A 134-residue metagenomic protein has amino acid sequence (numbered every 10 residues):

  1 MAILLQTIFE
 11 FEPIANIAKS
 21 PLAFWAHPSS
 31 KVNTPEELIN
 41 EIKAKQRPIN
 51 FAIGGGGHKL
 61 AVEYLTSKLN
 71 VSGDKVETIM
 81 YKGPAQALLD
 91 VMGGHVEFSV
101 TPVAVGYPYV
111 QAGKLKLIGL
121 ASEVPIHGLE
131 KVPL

Functional and structural regions predicted by a protein language model:
M1-Q86: Hinge/capping helix and adjacent helix->loop/strand transition within the periplasmic-binding protein
F9, K19, G106-L134: C-terminal lobe and pocket-closing loops of periplasmic/extracytoplasmic Venus-flytrap solute-binding proteins
P13, E37, L89-D90, P108-Y109 (+1 more regions): Well-formed, non-transmembrane alpha-helical positions, independent of function
A26, T101, E130: A conserved hydrophobic position in a structured secondary element of the catalytic/binding core that shapes
I42, Y64-K68, A85-S99, A104-A112: Short helices/loops that flank or line small-molecule/ion binding pockets
A52, E97-T101, K116-G119: Paired acidic/hydrophobic, glycine-rich loop segments that form the ligand-binding mouth/hinge of periplasmic-binding
G54, P84, V103-A104, A121-E123: Histidine- and/or cysteine-centered catalytic micro-motif in compact active-site loops
